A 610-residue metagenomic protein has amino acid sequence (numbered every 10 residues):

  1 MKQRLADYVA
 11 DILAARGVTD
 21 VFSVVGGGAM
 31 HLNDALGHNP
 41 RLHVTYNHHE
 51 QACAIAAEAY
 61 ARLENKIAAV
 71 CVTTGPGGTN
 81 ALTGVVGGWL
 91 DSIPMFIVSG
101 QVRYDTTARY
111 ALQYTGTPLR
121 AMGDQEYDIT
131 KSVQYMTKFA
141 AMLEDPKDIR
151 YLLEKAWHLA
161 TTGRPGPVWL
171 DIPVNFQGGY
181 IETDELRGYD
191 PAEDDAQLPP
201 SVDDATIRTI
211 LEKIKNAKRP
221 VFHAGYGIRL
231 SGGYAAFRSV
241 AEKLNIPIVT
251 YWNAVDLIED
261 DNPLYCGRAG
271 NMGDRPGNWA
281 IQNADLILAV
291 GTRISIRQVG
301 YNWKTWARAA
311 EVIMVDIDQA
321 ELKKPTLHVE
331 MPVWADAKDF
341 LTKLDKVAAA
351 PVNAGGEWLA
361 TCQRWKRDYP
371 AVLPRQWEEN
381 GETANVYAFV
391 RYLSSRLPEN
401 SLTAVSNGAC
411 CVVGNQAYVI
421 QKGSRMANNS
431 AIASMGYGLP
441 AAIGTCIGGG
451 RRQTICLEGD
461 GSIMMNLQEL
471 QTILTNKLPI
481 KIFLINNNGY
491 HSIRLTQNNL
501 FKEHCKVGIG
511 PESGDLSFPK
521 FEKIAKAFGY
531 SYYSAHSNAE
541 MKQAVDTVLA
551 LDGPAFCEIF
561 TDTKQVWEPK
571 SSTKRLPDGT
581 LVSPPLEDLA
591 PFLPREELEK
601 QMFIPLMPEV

Functional and structural regions predicted by a protein language model:
M1, E144-K147, E212, A309-N407 (+4 more regions): Phosphate/pyrophosphate-binding active-site segments
M1-A354, R396, P479-I482, K502-E503 (+2 more regions): N-terminal alpha/beta PP-like core and its mobile active-site loop of ThDP/TPP-dependent enzymes
A6-V9, A14-T19, V24-G27, L32-L36 (+2 more regions): Active-site diphosphate/adenylate-binding microenvironment
V24-G26, T45-I55, V70-G77, E144-D145 (+5 more regions): Active-site nucleophile and cofactor-binding loops and adjacent substrate-binding regions of central metabolic enzymes
A61, A160, A241, S394 (+3 more regions): N-terminal cationic-hydrophobic initiation segments that often serve targeting/anchoring roles
A108-D124, N271, P325, P332-W334 (+3 more regions): Thiamine diphosphate
G225-L230, E378-E379, G459: Conserved short loop/turn motifs at secondary-structure junctions
Q298-Y301, A309, L344-A350, E357-Y369 (+4 more regions): Hydrophobic, well-ordered secondary-structure segments that either form specific early membrane-associated helices used
